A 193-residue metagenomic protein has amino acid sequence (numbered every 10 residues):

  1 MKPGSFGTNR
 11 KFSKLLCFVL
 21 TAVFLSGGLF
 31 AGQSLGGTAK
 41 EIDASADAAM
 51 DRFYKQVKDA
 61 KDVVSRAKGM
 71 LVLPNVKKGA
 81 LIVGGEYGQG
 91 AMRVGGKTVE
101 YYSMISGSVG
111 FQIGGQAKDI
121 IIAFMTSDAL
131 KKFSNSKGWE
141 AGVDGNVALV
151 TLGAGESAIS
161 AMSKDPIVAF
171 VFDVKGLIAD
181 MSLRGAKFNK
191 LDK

Functional and structural regions predicted by a protein language model:
M1-P3, M181: Extended alpha-helical regions
P3-L20: Bacterial N-terminal signal peptides that target proteins for export
V23-G32: C-terminal segment of classical bacterial N-terminal signal peptides
G32-K193: Small-residue-enriched, tightly packed secondary-structure blocks
